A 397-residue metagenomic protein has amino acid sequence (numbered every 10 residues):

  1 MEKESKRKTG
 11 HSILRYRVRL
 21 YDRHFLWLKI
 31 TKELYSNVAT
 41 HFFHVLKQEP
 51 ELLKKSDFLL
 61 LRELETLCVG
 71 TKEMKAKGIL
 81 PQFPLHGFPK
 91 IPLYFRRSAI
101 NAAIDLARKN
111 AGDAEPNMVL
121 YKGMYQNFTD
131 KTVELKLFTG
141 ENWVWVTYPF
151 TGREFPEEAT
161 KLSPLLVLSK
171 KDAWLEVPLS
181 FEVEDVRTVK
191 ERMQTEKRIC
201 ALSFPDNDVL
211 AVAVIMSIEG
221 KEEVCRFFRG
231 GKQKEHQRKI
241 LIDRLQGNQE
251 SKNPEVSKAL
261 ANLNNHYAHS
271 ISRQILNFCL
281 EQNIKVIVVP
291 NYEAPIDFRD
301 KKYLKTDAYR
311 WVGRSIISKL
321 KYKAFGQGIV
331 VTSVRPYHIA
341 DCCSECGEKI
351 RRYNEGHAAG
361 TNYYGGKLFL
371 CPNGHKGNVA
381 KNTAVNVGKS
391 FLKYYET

Functional and structural regions predicted by a protein language model:
M1-A99, D243-S251: Long, compositionally biased intrinsically disordered regions
R7-D22, N142-F155, C225-G230: Generic detection of short hydrophobic beta-strand segments and adjacent strand-loop junctions
K8-G10, N127-T129, S169-K171, Q194 (+2 more regions): Solvent-exposed loop and beta-edge segments used for protein-protein assembly and interaction
T9-I13, D172-W174, G366: A general secondary-structure signal for short beta-strands and their flanking turns/coil in non-transmembrane regions
L34, V38, S98-N110, K381-F391: Stable alpha-helical structural segments in soluble proteins, enriched in small hydrophobic residues
L60-W174, S180-E184, R310: Acidic carboxylate diad motif detector
L175-T397: Positively charged, helix-rich recognition surfaces that bind polyanionic ligands
